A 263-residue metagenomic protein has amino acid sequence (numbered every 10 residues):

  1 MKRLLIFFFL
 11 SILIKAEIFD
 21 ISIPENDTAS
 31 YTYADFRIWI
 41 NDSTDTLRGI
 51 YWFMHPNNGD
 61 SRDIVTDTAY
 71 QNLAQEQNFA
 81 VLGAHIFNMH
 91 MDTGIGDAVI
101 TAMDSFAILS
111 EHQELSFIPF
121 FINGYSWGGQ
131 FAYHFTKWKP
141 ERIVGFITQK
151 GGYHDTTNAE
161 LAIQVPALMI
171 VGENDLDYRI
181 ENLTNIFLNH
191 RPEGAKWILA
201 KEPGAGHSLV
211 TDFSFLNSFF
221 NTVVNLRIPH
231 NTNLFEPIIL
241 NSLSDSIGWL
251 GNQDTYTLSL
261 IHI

Functional and structural regions predicted by a protein language model:
R3-L13: Sec-dependent N-terminal signal peptides
A16-I50, F120-I143, Y153: A domain-start/cap signature at the N-terminus of enzymes
T44-M91, D177-R179: Short substrate-entry loop that stabilizes the transition state in hydrolases
D45-T46, T93-W127, K137-P140: Gly/Ser-rich "nucleophile elbow"/oxyanion-hole loop immediately N-terminal to the catalytic nucleophile in hydrolases
T46-I50, Q77-L82, F117-P119, P140-G145 (+2 more regions): Loop/turn elements at helix/coil->beta-strand transitions in domains of secreted/extracellular proteins
M54-N58, Y125, A132, T136 (+4 more regions): Cell-envelope and extracellular/periplasmic
V144-S218: The feature captures the conserved acid-bearing segment of alpha/beta-hydrolase catalytic domains
I261-I263: Conserved small/polar residues in nucleotide/adenosyl-binding loops
